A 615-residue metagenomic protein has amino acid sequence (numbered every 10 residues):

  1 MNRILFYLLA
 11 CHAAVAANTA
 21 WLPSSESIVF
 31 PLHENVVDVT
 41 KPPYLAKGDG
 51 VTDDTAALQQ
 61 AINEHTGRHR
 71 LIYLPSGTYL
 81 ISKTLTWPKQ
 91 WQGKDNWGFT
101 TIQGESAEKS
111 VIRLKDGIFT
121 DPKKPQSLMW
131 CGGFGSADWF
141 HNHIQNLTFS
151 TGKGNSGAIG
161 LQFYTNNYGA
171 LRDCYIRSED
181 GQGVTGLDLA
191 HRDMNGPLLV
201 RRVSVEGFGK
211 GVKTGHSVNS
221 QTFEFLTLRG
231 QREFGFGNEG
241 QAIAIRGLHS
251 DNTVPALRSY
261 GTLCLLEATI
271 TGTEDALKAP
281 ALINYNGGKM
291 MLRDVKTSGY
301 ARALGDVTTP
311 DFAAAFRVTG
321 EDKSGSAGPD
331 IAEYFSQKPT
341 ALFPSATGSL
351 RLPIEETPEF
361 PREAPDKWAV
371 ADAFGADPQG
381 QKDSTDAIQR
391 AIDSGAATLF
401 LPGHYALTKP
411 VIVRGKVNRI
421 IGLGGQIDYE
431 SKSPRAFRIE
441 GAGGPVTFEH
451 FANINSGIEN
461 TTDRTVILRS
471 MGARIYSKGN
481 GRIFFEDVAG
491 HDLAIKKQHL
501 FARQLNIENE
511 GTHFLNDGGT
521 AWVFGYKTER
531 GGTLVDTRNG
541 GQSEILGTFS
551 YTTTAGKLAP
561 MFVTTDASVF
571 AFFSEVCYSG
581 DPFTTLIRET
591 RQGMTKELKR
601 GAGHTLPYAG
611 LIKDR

Functional and structural regions predicted by a protein language model:
M1-I4: Positively charged n-region of N-terminal signal peptides that target proteins for export
F6-P75, T86-K153, G157-G160, N167-R172 (+10 more regions): Extracellular "leader-to-stem" segments immediately downstream of a signal peptide or signal-anchor in secreted/lumenal
L80-K83, A406-K409, G531-G532: Flexible loop/turn segments at secondary-structure boundaries
G169, Y175-I176, D180: Hydrophobic, small-residue-rich alpha-helical packing segments that form membrane-like cores
P197, V203, V212-K213, S220-L226 (+9 more regions): Extended, compositionally simple hydrophobic/Ser/Thr-rich segments that build repetitive fibrous architectures
V307, T537-G540, M561-F562: A structural signal for leucine-rich repeat
G403: Loop-rich non-cytosolic ectodomains and luminal regions
